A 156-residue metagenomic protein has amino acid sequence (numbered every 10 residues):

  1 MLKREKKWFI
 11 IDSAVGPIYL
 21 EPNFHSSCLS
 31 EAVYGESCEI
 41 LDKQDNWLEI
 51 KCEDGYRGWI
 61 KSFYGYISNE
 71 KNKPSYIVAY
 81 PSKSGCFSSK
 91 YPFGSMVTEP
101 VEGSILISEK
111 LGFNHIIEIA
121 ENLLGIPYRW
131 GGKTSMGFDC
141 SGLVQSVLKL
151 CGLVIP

Functional and structural regions predicted by a protein language model:
M1-K7, N23, S30, Y34-E39 (+2 more regions): Boundary regions of SH3-family modules and the immediately adjacent low-complexity/disordered segments in eukaryotic
Y128-P156: Catalytic cysteine-centered active-site loop
